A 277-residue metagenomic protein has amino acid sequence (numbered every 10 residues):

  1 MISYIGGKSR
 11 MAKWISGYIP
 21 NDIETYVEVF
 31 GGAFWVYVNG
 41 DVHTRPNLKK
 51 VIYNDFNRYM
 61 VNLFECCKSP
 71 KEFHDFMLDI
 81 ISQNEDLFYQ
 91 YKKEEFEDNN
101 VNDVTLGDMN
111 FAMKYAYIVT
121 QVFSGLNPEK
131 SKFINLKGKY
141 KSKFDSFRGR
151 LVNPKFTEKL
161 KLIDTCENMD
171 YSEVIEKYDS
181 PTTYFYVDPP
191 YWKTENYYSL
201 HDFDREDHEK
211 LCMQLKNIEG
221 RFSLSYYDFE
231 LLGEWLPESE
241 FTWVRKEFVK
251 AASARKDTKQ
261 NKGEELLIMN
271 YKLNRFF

Functional and structural regions predicted by a protein language model:
M1-M11, S69-Y186, P190-N196: SAM-dependent nucleic-acid methyltransferase catalytic core
I15-Y18, Y26-G40, Y53-R58, A116 (+6 more regions): Conserved proline-anchored active-site loop of SAM-dependent methyltransferases that bridges a beta-strand
G17, D22-F96: SAM cofactor-binding core of SAM-dependent methyltransferases, primarily the Rossmann-like beta-alpha-beta module
D22-Y26, L48-K50, K161-T165, K216-F222: Short active-site oxyanion
G32-W35, L151-N153, Y227-E230, K272: Short, polar loop motifs at secondary-structure junctions
Y59, S172-I175, V249-A254: A short acidic, often aromatic-flanked loop/helix-cap motif at beta-alpha or helix-coil junctions that lines enzyme
S199-F203: Short, surface-exposed loop/helix-turn segments at secondary-structure junctions that function as lids/hinges flanking
D204-F277: Long, positively charged, glycine-interspersed low-complexity recognition regions
